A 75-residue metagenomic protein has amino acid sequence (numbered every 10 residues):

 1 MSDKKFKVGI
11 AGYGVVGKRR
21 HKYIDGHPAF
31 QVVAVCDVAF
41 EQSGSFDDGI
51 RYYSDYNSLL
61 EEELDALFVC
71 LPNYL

Functional and structural regions predicted by a protein language model:
M1-D47: N-terminal Rossmann-like dinucleotide-binding module
I50-L75: Beta-loop-alpha module in the N-terminal Rossmann-like domain of NAD(P)-dependent dehydrogenases, especially those
